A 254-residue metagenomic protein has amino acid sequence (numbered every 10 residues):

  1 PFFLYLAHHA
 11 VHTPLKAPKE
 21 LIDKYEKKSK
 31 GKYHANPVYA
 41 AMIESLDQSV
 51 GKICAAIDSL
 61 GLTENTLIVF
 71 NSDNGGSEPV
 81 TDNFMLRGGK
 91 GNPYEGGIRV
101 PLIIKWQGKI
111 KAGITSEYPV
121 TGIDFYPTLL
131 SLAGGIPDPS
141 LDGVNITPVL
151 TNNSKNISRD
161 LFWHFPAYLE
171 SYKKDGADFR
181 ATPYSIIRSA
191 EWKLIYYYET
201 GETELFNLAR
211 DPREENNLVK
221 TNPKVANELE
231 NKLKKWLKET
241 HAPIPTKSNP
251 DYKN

Functional and structural regions predicted by a protein language model:
P1-L4, L62-I68, R99, I157-R159 (+1 more regions): Loop/turn elements at helix/coil->beta-strand transitions in domains of secreted/extracellular proteins
P1-V38, S77, N83-F84, K224 (+1 more regions): Active-site His/acidic residue clusters
F2-A7, Y39, I43, V50 (+5 more regions): Beta-strand elements within well-structured catalytic alpha/beta cores of enzymes that handle phosphate/sulfate esters
Y5-K16, F70-G76, D142-V144, F165-Y168 (+1 more regions): Short, solvent-exposed turn/loop segments enriched in Gly/Ser/Thr/Pro and often Arg
T13-E20, G31, A55-K109, T121: Histidine-centered active-site microenvironments of extracellular/periplasmic hydrolases and transferases
D23-N65: A long, amphipathic alpha-helix that forms part of the scaffold/cap immediately adjacent to metal-dependent active
G76-P93, I110-I114, Y118, I123-Y126 (+3 more regions): C-terminal cap/loop subdomain of S1 sulfatases and analogous C-terminal strand-loop tails that border
D211: Intrinsically disordered, low-complexity polar regions and short flexible loop motifs
